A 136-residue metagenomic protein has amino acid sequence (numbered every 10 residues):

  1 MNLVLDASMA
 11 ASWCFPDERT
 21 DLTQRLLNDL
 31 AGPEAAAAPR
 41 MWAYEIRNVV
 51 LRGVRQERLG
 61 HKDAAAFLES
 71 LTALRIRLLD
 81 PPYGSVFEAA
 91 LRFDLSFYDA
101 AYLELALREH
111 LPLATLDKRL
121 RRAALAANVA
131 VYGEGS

Functional and structural regions predicted by a protein language model:
M1-A38, G53-K62, A127: Short, well-structured N-terminal submotif of metal-dependent ribonuclease cores
N2, L103-S136: Acidic, PIN/NYN-like endoribonuclease modules and their adjacent C-terminal/linker elements
S8, D17, R40, Y83-G84 (+1 more regions): Alpha-helix N-cap/helix-start capping motif
L22, E45, R122-A123: Phosphate- and divalent-cation-binding pockets in alpha/beta enzyme and binding domains that engage nucleotide-derived
M41-Y44, F97: Aromatic- and histidine-enriched alpha-helix N-cap/loop-to-helix transition segments that scaffold the rims
R47-R75: Active-site-proximal, substrate-binding regions of enzyme catalytic domains and RNA-binding/basic surfaces
L74-R119: Active-site neighborhoods of divalent-metal-dependent phosphate/nucleic-acid chemistry enzymes
